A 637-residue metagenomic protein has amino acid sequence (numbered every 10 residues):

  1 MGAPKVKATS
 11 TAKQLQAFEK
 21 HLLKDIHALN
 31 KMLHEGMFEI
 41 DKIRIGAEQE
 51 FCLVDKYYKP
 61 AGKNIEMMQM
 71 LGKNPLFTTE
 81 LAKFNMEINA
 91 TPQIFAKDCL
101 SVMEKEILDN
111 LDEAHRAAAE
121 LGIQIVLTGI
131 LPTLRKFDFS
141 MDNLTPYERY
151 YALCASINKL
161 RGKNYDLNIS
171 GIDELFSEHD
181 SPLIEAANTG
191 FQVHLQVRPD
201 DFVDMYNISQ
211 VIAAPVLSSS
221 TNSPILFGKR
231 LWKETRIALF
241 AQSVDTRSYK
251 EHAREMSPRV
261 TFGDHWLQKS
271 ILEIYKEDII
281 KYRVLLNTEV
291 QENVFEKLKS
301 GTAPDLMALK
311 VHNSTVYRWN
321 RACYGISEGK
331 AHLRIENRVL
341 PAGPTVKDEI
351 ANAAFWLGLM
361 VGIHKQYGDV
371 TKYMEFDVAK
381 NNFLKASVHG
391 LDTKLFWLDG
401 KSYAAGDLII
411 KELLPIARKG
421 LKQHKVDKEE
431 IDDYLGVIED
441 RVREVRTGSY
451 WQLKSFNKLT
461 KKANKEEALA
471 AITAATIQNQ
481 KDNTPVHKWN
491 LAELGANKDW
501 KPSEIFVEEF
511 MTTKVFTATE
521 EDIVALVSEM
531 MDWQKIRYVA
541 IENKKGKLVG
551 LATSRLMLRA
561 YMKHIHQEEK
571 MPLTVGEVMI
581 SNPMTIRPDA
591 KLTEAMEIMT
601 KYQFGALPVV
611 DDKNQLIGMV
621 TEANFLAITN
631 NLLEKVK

Functional and structural regions predicted by a protein language model:
M1-D499: Phosphate/nucleotide-binding catalytic core
I130-L131, Y434, K544, R559 (+2 more regions): Residue-level "edge-of-site" marker
G325, K365, W533, K563-Q567: Conserved helix-loop functional segments at active or binding sites
A468-A471, I523, V527, M531 (+1 more regions): Amphipathic alpha-helical coiled-coil segments that mediate homodimerization and allosteric signal transmission
A492-K514, S528, T553-Y602, D612 (+1 more regions): Tandem CBS (Bateman) regulatory domains
A518-E520, R537-L551, I586-P588, G605-M619: Cytosolic beta-strand hydrophobic patch enriched in CBS
